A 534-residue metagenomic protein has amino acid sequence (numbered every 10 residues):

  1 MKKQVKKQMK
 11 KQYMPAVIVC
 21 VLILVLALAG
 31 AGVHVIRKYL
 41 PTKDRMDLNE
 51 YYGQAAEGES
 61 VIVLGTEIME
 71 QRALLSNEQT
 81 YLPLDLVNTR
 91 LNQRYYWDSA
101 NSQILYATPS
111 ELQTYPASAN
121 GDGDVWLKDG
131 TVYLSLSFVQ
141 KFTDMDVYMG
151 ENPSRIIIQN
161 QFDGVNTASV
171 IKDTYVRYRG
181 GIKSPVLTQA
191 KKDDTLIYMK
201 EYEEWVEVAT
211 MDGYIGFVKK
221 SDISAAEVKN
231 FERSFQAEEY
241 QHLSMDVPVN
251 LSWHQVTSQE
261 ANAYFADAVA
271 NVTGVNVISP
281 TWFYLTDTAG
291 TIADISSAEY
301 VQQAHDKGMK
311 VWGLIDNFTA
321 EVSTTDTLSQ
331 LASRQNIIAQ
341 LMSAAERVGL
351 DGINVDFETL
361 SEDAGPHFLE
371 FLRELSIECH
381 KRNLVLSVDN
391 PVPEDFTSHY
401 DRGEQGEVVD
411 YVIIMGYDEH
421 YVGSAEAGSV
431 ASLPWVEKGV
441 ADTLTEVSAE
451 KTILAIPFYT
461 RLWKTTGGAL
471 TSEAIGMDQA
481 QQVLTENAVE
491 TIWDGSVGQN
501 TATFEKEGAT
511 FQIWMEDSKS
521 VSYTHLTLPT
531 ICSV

Functional and structural regions predicted by a protein language model:
K2, K10-Y202, E232-S244: Primary recognition of N-terminal secretory signal peptides and signal-anchoring hydrophobic helices
K191-S221: SH3/SH3-like beta-barrel superfamily modules
R233, F458-Y523: Glycan-binding loop/region signatures in secreted carbohydrate-active enzymes
Y264-T286, L341-D351, Y523-L526: Catalytic domains of carbohydrate-active enzymes, especially glycoside hydrolases
I278, V355, V412, L454 (+1 more regions): Conserved, mostly hydrophobic/aromatic
T288-I295, A339, E362-E486: Substrate-binding surface in catalytic domains of secreted glycosidases
K307-I353, E358: Substrate-binding cleft of extracellular glycoside hydrolase catalytic domains
H525-V534: Single conserved hydrophobic/aromatic residue that forms the stacking wall/gate of nucleotide- or nucleobase-binding
